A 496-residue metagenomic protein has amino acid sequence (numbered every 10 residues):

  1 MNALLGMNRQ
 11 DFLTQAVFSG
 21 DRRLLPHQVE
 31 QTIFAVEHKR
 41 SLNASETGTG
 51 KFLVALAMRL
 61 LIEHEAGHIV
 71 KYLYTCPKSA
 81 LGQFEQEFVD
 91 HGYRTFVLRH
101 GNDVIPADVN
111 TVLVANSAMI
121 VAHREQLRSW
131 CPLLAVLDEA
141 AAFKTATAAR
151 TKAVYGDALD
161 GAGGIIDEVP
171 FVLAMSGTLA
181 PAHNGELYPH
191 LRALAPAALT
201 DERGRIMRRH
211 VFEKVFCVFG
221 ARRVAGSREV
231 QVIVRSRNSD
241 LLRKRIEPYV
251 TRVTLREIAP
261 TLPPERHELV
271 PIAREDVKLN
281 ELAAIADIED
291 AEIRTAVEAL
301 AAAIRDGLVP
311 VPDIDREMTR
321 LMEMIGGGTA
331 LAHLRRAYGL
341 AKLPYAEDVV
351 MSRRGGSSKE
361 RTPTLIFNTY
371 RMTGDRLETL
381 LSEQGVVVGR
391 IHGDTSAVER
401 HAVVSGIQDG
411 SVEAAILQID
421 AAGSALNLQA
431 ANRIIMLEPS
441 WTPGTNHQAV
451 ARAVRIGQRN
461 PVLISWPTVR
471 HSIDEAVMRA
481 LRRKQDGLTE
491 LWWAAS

Functional and structural regions predicted by a protein language model:
N2-A44: Conserved pre-motif I regulatory segment
K39-M58: Walker A/P-loop
F52-V54, I69-V89, P181-E186, T369-R371: Conserved Walker A/P-loop ATP-binding site and its immediately adjacent core in helicase/helicase-like ATPase domains
K71, L134, T151-I258, Q458: Conserved P-loop NTPase motor "coupling/switch" region that bridges the ATPase
S79-G101, L194-A198: Conserved helix-turn-beta segment of the N-terminal RecA-like "Helicase ATP-binding" lobe in SF1/SF2 helicases
R256-Q384: Conserved helicase/translocase motor-coupling segment
L365-F367, D375-R376, S382-A422: Conserved helicase ATPase core of P-loop NTP-dependent helicases/translocases
W441-S496: A conserved SF2-helicase RecA2
